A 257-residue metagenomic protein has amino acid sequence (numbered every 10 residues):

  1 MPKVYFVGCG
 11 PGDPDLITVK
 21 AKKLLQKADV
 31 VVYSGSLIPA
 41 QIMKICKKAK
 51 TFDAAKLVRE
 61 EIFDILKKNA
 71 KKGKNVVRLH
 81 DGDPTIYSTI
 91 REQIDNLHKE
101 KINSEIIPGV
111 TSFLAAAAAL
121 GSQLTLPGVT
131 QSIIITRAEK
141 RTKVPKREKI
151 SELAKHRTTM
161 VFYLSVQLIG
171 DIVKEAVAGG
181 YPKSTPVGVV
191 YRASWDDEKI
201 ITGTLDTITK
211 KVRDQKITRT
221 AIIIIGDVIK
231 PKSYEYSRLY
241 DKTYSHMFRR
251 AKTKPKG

Functional and structural regions predicted by a protein language model:
M1-V110, A115, T209: Class I S-adenosyl-L-methionine
P2, D13, D83-H156, K199-T202: Class I SAM-dependent methyltransferase SAM-binding "motif I" and its flanking Rossmann-like core
P2-V4, K72-V76, S132, K140 (+1 more regions): A contiguous loop/helix-start segment that scaffolds small-molecule binding in enzyme catalytic cores
K22, M43, K68, T125-L126 (+3 more regions): Short secondary-structure boundary/capping segments
I42-M43, I62, Y87, A115-A116 (+5 more regions): Short secondary-structure boundary/hinge segments and terminal tails
K44-I45, A119, E175: Residue-level signal for well-ordered alpha-helical positions
